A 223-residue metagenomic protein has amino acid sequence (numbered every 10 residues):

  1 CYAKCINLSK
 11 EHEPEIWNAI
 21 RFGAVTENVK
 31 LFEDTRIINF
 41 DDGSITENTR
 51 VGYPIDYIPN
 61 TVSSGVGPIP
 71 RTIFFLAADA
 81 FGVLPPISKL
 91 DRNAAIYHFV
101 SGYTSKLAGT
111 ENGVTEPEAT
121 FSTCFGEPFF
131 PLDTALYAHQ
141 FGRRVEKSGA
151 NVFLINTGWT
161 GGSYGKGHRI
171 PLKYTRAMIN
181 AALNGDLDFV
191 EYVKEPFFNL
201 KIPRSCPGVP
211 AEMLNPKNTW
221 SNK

Functional and structural regions predicted by a protein language model:
C1-T219: Glycine-rich, often acidic-flanked micro-motifs that create phosphate/phosphodiester-binding or positioning elements
